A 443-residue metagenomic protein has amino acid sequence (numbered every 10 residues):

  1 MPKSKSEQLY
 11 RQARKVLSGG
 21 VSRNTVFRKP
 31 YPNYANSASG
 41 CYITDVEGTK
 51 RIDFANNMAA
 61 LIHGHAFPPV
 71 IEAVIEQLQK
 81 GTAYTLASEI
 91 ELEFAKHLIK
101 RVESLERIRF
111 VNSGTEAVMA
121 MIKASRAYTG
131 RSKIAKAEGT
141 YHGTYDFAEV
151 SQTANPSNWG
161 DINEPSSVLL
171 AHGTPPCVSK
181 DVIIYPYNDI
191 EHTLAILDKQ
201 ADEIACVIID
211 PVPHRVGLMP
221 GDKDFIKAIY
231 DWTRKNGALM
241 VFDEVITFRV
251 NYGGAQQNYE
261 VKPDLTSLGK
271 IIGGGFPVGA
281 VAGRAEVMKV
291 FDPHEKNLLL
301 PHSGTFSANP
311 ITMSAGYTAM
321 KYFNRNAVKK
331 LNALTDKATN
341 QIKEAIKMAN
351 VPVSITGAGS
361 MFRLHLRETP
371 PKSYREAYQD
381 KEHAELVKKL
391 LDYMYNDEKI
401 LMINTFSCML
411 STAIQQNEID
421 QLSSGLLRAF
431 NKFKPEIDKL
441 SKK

Functional and structural regions predicted by a protein language model:
M1-K443: Conserved N-terminal phosphate-binding loop of PLP-dependent enzymes in the Aspartate aminotransferase
